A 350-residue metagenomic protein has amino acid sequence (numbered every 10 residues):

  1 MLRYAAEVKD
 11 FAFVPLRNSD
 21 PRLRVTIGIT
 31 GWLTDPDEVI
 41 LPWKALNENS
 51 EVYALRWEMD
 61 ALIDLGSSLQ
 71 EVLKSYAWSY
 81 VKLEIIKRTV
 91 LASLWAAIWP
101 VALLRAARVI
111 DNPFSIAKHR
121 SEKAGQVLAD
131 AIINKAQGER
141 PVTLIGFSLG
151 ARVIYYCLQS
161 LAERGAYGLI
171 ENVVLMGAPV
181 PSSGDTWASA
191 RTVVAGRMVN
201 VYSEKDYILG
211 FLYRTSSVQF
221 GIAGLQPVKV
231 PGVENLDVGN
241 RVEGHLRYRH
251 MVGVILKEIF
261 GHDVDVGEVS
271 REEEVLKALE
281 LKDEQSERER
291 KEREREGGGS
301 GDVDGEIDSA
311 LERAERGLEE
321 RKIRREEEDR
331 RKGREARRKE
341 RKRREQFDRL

Functional and structural regions predicted by a protein language model:
M1-L2: Membrane-active amphipathic alpha-helices enriched in small hydrophobic residues
K9-P15, L41-P42, A129-A131, R140 (+2 more regions): Eukaryotic intrinsically disordered and solvent-exposed regulatory patches
S19-P21, T26-K118, E122-Q126, G168-E171 (+1 more regions): Lipolytic serine-hydrolase domain surface
A129, I133, Y155-A162, R191 (+1 more regions): Amphipathic alpha-helical interaction motifs in eukaryotic regulatory proteins
Q137-F147: Alpha/beta-hydrolase fold nucleophile elbow
G146-G150, I154: Gly/Ala-rich beta-loop-alpha elbow adjacent to hydrolase catalytic centers
G150, L158-V173, P179-P181: Primarily recognizes the serine-hydrolase "nucleophile elbow" in alpha/beta-hydrolase and SGNH/GDSL folds
L318-K322, E327-R330, R334-L350: Proline-directed, serine/threonine-rich intrinsically disordered cytosolic regions
